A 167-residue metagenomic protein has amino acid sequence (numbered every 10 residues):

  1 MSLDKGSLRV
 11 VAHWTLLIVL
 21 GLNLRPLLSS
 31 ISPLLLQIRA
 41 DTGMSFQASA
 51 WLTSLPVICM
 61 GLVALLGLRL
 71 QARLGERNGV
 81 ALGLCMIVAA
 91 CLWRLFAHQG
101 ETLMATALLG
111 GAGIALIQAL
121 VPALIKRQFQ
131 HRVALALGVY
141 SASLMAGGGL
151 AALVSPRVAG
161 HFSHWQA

Functional and structural regions predicted by a protein language model:
A12-F46, A64-G67: Extracytoplasmic
L17-G21, R25, C91, Q99-G111: Helical-face signature of the major facilitator-like transporter fold
R25, S29, G111-A119, G149: Small-residue-rich segments within alpha-helical transmembrane domains of MFS-like 12-TM solute carriers
S29, V57-L65, G148-G149: Residue-level signature of mid-helix packing/kink "hotspots" within the transmembrane helices of 12-pass Major
W51-M60, L144: Transmembrane alpha-helical segments of major facilitator superfamily
L62-E101: Conserved MFS/SLC helix-loop-helix module at the cytosolic interface between two early adjacent transmembrane helices
T102, H131-R132, V139-A167: Helix-loop-helix hairpin linking two adjacent transmembrane segments in secondary transporters
T106-A142: Cytoplasmic helix-loop-helix junction between adjacent transmembrane helices in 12-TM secondary transporters
